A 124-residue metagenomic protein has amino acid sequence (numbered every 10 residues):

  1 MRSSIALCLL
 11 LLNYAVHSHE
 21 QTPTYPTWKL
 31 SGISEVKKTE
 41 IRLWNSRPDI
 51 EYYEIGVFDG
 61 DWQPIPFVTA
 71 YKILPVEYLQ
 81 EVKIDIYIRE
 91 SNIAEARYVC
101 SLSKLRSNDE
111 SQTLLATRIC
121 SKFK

Functional and structural regions predicted by a protein language model:
M1-S4: Positively charged n-region of N-terminal signal peptides that target proteins for export
N13-A15: N-terminal signal peptide c-region/cleavage motif recognized by signal peptidases
S18-R42: Beta-sheet-dominated interaction scaffolds and their linkers
K38, I50-E54, A96: Exposed beta-strand and adjacent loop surfaces of beta-rich binding modules that mediate intermolecular recognition
T39-W44, I86, V99-S103: Buried hydrophobic-core signal for structured, non-transmembrane domains
S46-P64: Short acidic, flexible loop segments centered on an aromatic residue
I65-I93: Intrinsically disordered, low-complexity Pro/Gly/Ser/Thr-rich segments with frequent PxxP/GP/PP motifs and embedded
E90-K124: Terminal connector regions
